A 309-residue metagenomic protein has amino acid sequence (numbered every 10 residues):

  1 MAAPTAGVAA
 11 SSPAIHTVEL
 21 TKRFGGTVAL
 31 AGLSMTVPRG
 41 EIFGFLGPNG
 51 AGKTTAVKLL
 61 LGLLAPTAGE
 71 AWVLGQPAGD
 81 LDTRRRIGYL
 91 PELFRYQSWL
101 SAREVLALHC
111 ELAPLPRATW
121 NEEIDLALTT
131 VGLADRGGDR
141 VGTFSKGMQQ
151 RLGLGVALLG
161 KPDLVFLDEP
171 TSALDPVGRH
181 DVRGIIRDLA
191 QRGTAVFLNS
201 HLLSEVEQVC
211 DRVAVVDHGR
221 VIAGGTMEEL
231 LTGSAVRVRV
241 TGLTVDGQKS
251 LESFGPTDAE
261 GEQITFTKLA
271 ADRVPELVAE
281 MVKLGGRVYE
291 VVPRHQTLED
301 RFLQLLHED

Functional and structural regions predicted by a protein language model:
M1-T21, E308-D309: ABC-family P-loop ATPase nucleotide-binding domain
V8, Q97, L112-P116, L174 (+4 more regions): A general boundary/transition motif marking the beginning of the first structured unit of a protein
S12-T17, K22-D217, V221-A223: ABC transporter nucleotide-binding domains
L189-R192, G233, L284: Alpha-helix C-cap/termination motif
I222-M227, A279: Intrinsically disordered, low-complexity boundary segments flanking structured domains
E228-T232: Short acidic-hydrophobic catalytic motif
A235-L305, D309: Short, charged/small-residue-rich alpha-helical element at the C-terminal edge of ABC transporter nucleotide-binding
